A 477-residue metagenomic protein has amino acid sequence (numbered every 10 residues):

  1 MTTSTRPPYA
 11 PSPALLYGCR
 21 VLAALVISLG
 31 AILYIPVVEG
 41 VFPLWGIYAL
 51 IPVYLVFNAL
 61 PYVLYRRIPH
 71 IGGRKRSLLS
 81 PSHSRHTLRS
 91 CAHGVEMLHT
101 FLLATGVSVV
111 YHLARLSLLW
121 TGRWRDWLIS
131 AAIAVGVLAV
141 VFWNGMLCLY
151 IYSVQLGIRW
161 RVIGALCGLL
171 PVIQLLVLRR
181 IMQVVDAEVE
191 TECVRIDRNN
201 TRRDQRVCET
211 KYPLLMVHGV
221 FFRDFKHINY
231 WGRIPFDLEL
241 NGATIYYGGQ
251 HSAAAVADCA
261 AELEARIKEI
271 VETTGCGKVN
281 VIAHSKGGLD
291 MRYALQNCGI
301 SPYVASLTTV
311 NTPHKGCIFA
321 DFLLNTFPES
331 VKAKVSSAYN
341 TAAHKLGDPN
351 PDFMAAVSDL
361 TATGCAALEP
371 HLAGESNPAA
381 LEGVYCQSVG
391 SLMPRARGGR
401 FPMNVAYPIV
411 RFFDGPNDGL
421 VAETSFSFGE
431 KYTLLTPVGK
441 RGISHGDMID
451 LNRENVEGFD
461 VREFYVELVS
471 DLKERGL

Functional and structural regions predicted by a protein language model:
T2-H227: Flexible, membrane-associating and regulatory peripheral segments of lipid-active enzymes
L33-L44, H218, A261-A366, D418: Serine-dependent carboxylesterase/thioesterase catalytic core of lipase-like alpha/beta-hydrolase/SGNH enzymes
G72-L78, L88-S130, T309-L477: Helical cap/lid subdomain of alpha/beta-hydrolase-fold lipid enzymes that gates access to the catalytic pocket
R179-M182, K226-H227, Y293, F319 (+1 more regions): Short, function-defining helix-loop hinge/capping sites that tune catalysis or transport
R206-K278: Active-site catalytic motif of lipid deacylating hydrolases and related acyltransferases
C208-E209, T274, G299-P302, P378-E382: Extracellular/periplasmic catalytic domains that process cell-envelope and extracellular macromolecules
L215, Y246, S306-T308, Q387-V389: Hydrophobic/aromatic beta-strand patches that form the interior of the parallel beta-sheet core in alpha/beta enzyme
